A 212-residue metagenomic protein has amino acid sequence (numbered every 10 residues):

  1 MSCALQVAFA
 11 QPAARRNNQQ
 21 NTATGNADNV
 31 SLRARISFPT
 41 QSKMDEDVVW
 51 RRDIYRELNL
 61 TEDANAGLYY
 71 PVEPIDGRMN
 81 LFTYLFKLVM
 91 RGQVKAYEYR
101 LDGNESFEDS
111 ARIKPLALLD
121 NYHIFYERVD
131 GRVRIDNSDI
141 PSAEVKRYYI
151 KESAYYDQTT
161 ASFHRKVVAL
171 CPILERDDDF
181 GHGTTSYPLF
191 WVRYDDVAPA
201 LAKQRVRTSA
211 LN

Functional and structural regions predicted by a protein language model:
M1-A4: Sec-dependent N-terminal signal peptides
Q6-A10: Sec/Tat signal peptide C-region and signal peptidase I cleavage site
Q11-T159, D177, D196-N212: A domain-level signal for the mature, folded cores of soluble proteins
F163-R176, H182-N212: Compact beta-sheet-dominated globular domain cores
